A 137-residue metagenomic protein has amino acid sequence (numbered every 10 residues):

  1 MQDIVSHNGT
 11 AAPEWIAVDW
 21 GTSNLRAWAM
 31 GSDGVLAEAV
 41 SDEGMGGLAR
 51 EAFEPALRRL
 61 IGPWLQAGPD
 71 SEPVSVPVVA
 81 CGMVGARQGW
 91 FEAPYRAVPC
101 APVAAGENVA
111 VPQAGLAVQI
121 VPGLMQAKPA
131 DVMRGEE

Functional and structural regions predicted by a protein language model:
M1-E14, P69-P73: Short, low-complexity, intrinsically disordered N-terminal peptides in bacterial proteins
D3, E14-F53: Short glycine-rich, Thr/Ser-proximal phosphate-binding strand/loop in the N-terminal lobe of ATP-dependent enzymes
G9-T10, D19, D33, D70-E72 (+1 more regions): A generic structural signal for short, solvent-exposed coil/turn residues that cap or connect secondary-structure
A11-W20, R96-V103: Short, mixed-charge, low-aromatic patches
V35-V76, G85-Q88: N-terminal phosphate-binding loop and adjacent alpha-helix
A67-D131: Short beta-strand-loop/turn "lid" adjacent to the catalytic site in phosphate-handling enzymes
M133-E137: Active-site glycine-rich loop that binds ribose-phosphate moieties when present
